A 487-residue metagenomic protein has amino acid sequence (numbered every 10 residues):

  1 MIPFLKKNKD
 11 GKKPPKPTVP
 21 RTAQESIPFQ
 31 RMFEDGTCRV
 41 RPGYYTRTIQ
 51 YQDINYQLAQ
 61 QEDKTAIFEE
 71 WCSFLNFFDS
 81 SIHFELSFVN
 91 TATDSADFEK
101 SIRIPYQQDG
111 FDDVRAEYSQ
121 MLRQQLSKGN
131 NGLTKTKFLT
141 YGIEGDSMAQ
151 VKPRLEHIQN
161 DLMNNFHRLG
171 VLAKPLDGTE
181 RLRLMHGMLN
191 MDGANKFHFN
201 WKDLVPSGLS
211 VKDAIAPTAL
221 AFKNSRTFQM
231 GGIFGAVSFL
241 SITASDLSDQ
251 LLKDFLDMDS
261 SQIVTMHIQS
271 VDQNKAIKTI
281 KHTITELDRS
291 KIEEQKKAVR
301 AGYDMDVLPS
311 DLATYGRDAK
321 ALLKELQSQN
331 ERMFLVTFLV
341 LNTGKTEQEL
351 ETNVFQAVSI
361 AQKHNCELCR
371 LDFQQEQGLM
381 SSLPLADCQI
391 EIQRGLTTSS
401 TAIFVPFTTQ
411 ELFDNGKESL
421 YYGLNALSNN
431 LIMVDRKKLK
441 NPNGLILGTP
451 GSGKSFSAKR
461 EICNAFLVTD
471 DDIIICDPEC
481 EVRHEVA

Functional and structural regions predicted by a protein language model:
M1-T409: Extended, folded cores of ATP/NTP-driven motor/assembly subunits in large transport and secretion machines
V19-P20, Q30, T37, F413 (+3 more regions): Mixed-charge, polar/low-complexity N-terminal
I54, Q61-D63, E69-N76, M163 (+1 more regions): Glycine-rich phosphate-binding loop of nucleotide-binding enzymes
C388-K437: Glycine-rich nucleotide cofactor-binding entry segment
